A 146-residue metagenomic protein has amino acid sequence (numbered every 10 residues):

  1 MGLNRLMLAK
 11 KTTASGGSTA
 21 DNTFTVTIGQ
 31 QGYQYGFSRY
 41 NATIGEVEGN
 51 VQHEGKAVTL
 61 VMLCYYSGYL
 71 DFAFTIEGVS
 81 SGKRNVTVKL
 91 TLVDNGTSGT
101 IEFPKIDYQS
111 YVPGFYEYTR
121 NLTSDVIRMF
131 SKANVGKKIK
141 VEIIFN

Functional and structural regions predicted by a protein language model:
M1-T19, T25, Q31: Enriched but not universal
T23-V61: Transition segment at domain starts
E48-V86, L90: Beta-rich globular "head" domains
T91-T97: Change "in extracellular beta-sheet-rich domains … of secreted and cell-surface proteins" to "in beta-sheet-rich domains
G99-P113: Solvent-exposed serine/threonine-rich low-complexity stretches and specific carbohydrate-binding patches
V112-D125: Aromatic sugar-binding surface patches on proteins that engage polysaccharides or sugar-phosphate polymers
V126-N134: Short, exposed beta-strand-loop hairpins at the edges of beta-sheets in extracellular/periplasmic proteins
G136-E142: Short, surface-exposed ligand- or partner-binding patches at beta-edge/loop junctions that are enriched in aromatics
